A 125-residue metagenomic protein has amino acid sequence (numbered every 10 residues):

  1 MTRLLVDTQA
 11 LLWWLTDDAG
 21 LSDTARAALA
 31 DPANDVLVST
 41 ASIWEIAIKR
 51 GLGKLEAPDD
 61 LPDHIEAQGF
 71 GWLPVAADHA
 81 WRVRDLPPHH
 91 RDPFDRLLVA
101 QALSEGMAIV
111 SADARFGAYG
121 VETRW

Functional and structural regions predicted by a protein language model:
M1-V38, G51-D63, E105, A114 (+1 more regions): Short, well-structured N-terminal submotif of metal-dependent ribonuclease cores
W13-W14, K49-R50, L86-P87, Q101: A generic structural signal for short
D23, R124-W125: Short glycine/proline- and charge-enriched loop/turn segments that cap or connect secondary-structure elements
I46: Phosphate/NTP-binding elements of NTP-utilizing enzymes
A57-P62, A67-R115, E122-R124: Active-site neighborhoods of divalent-metal-dependent phosphate/nucleic-acid chemistry enzymes
